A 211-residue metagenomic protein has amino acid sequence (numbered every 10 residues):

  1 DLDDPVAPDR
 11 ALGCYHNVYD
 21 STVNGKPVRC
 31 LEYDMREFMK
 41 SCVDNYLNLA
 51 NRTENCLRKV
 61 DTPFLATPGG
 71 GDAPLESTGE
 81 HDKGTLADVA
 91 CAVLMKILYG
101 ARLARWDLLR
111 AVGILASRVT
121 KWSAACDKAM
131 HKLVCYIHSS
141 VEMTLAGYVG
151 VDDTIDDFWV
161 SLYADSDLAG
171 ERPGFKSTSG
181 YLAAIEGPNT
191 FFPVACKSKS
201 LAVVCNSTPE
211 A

Functional and structural regions predicted by a protein language model:
D1-A211: Long, low-complexity, charge-biased intrinsically disordered regions
